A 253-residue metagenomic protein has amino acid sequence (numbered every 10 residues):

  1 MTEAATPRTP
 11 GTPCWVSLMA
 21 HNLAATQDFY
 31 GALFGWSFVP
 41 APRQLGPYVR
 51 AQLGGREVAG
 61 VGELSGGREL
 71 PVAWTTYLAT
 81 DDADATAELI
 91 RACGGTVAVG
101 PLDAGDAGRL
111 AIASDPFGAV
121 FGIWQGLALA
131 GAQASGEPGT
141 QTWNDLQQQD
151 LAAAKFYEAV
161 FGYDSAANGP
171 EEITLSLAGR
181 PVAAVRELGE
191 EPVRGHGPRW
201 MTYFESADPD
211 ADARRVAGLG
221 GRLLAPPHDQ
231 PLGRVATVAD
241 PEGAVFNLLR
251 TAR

Functional and structural regions predicted by a protein language model:
M1-R8, C93-T142, A166-A178, A184-P192 (+1 more regions): Vicinal oxygen chelate
T2-E3, P7-P10, C14-R56, A92 (+5 more regions): Core segments of cupin and vicinal oxygen chelate
T12-H21, V49-A51, L64-L89, R109-A113 (+3 more regions): Vicinal oxygen chelate
S17, T26, A41, S65 (+9 more regions): Ligand-binding pocket scaffold of soluble enzyme catalytic domains
G35-W36, R56-A59, L78-D81, V97 (+5 more regions): Short, low-complexity, polar/charged sequence segments that are solvent-exposed and flexible
P42-S135: Active-site-adjacent scaffolding segments
E57, G67, P181-V182, E191: Active-site/binding-pocket entry motifs
A59-G62, A183-E187: Short amphipathic beta-strand/extended segments with alternating polar/hydrophobic composition
